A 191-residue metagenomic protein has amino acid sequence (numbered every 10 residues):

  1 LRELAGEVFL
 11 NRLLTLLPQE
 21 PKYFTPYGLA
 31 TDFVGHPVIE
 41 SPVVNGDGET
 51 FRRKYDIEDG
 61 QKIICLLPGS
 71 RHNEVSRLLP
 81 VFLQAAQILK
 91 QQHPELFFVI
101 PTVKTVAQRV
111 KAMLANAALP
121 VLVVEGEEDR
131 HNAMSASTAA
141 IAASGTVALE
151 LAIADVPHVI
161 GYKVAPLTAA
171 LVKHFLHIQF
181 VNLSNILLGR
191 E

Functional and structural regions predicted by a protein language model:
L1-E191: Nucleotide-activated sugar donor-binding and catalytic core shared by glycosyltransferases and related lipid-linked
